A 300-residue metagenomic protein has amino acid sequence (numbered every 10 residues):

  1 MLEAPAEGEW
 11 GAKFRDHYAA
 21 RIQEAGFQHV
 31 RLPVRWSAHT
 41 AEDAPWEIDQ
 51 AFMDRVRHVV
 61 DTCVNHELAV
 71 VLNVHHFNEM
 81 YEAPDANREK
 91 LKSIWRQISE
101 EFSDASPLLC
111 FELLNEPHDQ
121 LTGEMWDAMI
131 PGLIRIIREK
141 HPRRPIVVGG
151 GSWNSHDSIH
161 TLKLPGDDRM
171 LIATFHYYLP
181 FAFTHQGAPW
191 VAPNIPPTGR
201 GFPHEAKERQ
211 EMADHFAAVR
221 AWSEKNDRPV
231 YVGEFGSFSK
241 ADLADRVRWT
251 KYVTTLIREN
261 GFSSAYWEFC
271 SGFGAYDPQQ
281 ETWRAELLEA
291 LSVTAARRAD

Functional and structural regions predicted by a protein language model:
M1-D16, A38, E42-I48, A182-Q210: Acidic/histidine-rich helix-loop elements that form or flank divalent-metal/phosphate-binding sites at the catalytic
W10-H29, P45-H76, Y81-C110, A128-K140 (+1 more regions): An active-site-proximal structural segment forming one wall of the substrate-binding cleft that immediately precedes
G11, P45-F52, P84-L91, T122 (+6 more regions): Residue-level preference for long, well-ordered alpha-helices that form the structural scaffold of enzyme catalytic
Q28-P33, A69-N73, Y231-E234, A265-W267: Short, well-structured secondary-structure segments
P33-S37, H75-N78, G150-S152, A265-F273: Short, solvent-exposed turn/loop segments enriched in Gly/Ser/Thr/Pro and often Arg
A38-A41, N78-Y81, D119-Q120, S155-H156 (+1 more regions): Short, solvent-exposed loop/turn segments at secondary-structure junctions
E89-F238, E259-F262: Active-site region of glycoside hydrolase catalytic domains
D242-D300: Aromatic-rich peripheral "rim/lid" segments of glycoside hydrolase catalytic domains that contact and position glycan
